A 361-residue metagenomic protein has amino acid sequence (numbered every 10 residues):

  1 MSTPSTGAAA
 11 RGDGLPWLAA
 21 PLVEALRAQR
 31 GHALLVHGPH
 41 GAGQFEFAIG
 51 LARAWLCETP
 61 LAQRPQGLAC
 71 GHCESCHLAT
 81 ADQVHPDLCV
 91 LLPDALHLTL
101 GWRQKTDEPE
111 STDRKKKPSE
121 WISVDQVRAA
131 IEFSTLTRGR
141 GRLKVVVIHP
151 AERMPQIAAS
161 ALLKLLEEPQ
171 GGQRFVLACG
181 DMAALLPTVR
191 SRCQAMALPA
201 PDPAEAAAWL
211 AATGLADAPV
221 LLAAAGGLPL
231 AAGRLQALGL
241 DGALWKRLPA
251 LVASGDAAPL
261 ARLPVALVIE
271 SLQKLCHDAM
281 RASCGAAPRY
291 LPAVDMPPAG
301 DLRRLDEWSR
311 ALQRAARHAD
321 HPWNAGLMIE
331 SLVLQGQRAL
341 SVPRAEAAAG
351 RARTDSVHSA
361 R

Functional and structural regions predicted by a protein language model:
M1-G67, S75, G171-R174, C179-R361: Charged, glycine-rich active-site and insertion segments that engage polyanionic ligands
S2-I157: Clamp-loader machinery-focused feature within the broader ASCE/P-loop NTPase space
C89, A159, L186-R190: A short local structural element in Rossmann-fold oxidoreductases
E132, K164, S191: Conserved adenine-binding aromatic site and its adjacent loop/helix in ATP-hydrolyzing domains
T135, S160-R174: Conserved catalytic/switch belt of AAA+ P-loop NTPases
R140-V145, Q170-V176: Loop/turn-to-beta-strand initiation segments
R153-M154, E168, A184: Residues immediately C-terminal
